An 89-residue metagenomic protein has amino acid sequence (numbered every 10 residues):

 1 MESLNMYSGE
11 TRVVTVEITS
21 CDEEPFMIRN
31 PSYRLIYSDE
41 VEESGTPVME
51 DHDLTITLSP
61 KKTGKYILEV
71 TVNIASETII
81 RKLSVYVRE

Functional and structural regions predicted by a protein language model:
M1-E89: Contiguous segments within soluble domain cores/interaction surfaces
